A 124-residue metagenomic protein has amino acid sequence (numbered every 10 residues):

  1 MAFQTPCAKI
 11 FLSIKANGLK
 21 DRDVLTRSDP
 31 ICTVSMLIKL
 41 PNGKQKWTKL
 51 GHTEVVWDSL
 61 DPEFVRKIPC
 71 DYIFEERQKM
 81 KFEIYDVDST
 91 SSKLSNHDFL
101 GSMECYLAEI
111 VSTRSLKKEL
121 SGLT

Functional and structural regions predicted by a protein language model:
M1-Q4: Intrinsically disordered, low-complexity PEST-like regions enriched in Ser/Thr and acidic residues
P6-S59, D88: Calcium-regulated, polybasic anionic-phospholipid
D23, C70-F74: Short, flexible loop/turn segments at beta-strand junctions in immunoglobulin-like and fibronectin type III
I31, T48-C70, K81-T124: C2 and C2-like phospholipid-binding beta-sandwich domains
E75-K79: Extracellular Ig-like/FN3 beta-sandwich strand-entry sites
